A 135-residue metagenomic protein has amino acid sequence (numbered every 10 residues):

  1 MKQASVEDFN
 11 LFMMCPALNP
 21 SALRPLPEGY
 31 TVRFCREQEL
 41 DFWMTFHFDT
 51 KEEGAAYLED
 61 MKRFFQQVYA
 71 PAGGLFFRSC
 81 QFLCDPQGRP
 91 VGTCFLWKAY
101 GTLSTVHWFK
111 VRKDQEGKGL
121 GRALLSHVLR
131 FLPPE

Functional and structural regions predicted by a protein language model:
M1-E28, F34: Acyl-donor-binding surface of acyltransferase catalytic domains
D8-N10, G29, F77-R78, L103: A structure-centric signal for secondary-structure junctions around beta-strands
P16-P20, P86-G88, D114: Short loop segments at secondary-structure junctions
L18, E37, G101: Residues that form or immediately flank small-molecule/cofactor binding pockets and catalytic motifs
T31-T45: A short beta-loop-alpha structural element at the N-terminal edge of CoA-dependent acyl/N-acetyltransferase catalytic
D41, T45, R89, S126 (+2 more regions): Replace "anionic and nucleotidyl ligands
F48-V111: A conserved beta-strand-loop-helix scaffold within acyl/acetyltransferase catalytic domains
W108-V111, G117-P134: Conserved acetyl-CoA-binding loop-helix of GNAT-fold acetyltransferases
